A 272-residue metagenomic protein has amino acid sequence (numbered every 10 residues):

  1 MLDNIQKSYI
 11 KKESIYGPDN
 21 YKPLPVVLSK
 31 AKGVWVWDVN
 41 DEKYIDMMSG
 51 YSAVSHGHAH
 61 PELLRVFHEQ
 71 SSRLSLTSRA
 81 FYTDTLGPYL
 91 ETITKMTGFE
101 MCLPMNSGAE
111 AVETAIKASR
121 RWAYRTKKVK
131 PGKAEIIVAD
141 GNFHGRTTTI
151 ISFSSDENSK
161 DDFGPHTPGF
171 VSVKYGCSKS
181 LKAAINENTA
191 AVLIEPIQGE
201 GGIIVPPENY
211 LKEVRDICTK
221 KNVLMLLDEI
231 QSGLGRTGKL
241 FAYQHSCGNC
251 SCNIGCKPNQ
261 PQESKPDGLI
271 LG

Functional and structural regions predicted by a protein language model:
M1-G272: Conserved N-terminal phosphate-binding loop of PLP-dependent enzymes in the Aspartate aminotransferase
